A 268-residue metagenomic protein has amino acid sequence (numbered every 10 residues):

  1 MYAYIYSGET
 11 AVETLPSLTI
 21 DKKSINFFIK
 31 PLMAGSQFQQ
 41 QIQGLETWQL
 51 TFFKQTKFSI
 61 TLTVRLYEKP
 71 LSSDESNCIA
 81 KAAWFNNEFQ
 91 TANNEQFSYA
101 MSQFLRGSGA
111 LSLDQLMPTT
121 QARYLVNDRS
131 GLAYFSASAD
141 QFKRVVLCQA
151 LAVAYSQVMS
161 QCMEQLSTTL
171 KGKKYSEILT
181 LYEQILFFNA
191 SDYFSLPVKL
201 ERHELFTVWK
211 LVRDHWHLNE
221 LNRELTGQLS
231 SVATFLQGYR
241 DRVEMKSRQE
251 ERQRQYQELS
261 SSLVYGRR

Functional and structural regions predicted by a protein language model:
M1-R123: Short Lys/Arg-enriched alpha/beta "domain-start" segment
K22-K23, K30, K54-K57, K69 (+7 more regions): Context-gated lysine
L113-S160, Q165-L170: Extended, charged amphipathic alpha-helical segments
L151-R268: Membrane-associated alpha-helical segments
